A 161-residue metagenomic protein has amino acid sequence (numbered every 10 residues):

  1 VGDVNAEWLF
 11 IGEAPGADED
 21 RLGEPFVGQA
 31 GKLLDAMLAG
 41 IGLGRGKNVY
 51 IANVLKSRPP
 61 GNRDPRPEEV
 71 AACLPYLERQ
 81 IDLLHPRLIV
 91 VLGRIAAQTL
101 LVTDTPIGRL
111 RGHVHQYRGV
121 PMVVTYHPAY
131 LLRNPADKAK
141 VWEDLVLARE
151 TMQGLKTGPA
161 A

Functional and structural regions predicted by a protein language model:
V1-A161: A polyanion-binding, active-site-adjacent surface
